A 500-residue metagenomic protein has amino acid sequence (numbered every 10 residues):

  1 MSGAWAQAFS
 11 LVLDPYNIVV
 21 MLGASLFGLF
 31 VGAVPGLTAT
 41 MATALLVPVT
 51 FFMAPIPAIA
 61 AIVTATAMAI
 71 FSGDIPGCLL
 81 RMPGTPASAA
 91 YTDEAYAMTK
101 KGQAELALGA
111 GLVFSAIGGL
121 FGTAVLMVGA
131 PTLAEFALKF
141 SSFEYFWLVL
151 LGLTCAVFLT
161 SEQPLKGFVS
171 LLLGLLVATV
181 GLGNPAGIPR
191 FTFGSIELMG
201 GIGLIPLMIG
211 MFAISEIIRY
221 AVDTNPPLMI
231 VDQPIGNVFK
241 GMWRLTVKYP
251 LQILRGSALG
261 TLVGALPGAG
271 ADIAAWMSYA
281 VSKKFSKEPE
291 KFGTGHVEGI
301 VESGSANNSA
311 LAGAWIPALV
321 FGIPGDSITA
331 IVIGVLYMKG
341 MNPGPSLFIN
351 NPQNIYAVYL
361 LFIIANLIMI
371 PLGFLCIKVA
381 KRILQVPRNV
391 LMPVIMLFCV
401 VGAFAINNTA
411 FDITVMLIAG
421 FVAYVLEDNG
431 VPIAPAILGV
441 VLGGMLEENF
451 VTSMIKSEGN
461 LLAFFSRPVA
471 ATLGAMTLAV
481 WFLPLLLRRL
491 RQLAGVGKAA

Functional and structural regions predicted by a protein language model:
M1-I56, P131, L138, F191-H296 (+6 more regions): Helix-loop-helix hairpins and the membrane-proximal interhelical loops of multi-pass alpha-helical transport proteins
S25-A39, A69-R81, A156-S161, S257-P267 (+3 more regions): Transmembrane alpha-helix interface/packing and boundary motifs in multi-pass membrane proteins, characterized by
L26-L29, L45-P48, I62-I70, G111-A116 (+13 more regions): Transmembrane helix-bundle signature of multi-pass membrane transporters/permeases
F30-T40, C78-A89, F121-V125, V263-I273 (+4 more regions): Short helix-coil transition sites and intra-membrane helix breaks within transmembrane domains of multi-pass
A39-V49, G77-A97, V128, L171-L172 (+6 more regions): Re-entrant/interfacial helical elements at transmembrane boundaries that shape and gate the permeation pathway
I56-A60, A97-F114, K287-G299, I328-A330 (+1 more regions): Membrane-interface alpha-helices at helix entry/exit sites of multi-pass transporters
T66-C78, G84-T85, H296-F321, G325 (+1 more regions): A structural-propensity feature for long, helix-poor, extended segments
G109-N225, M338-R491: Membrane-embedded alpha-helical modules
